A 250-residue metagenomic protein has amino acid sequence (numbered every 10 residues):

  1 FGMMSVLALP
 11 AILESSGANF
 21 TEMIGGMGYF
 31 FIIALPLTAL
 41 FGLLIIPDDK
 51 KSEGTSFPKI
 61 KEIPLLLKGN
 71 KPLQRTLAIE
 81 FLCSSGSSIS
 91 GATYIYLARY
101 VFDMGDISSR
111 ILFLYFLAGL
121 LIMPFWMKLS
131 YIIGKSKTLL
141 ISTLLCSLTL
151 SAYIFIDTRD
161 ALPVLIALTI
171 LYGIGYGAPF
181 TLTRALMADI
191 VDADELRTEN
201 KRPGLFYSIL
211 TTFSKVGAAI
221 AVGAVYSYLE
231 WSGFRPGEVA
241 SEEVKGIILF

Functional and structural regions predicted by a protein language model:
F1-I95, R99-M104, I247-F250: Intracellular loop-helix junctions on the cytosolic face of multi-pass helical membrane proteins
G2-E22, A218-V244: Transmembrane alpha-helix termini and helix-breaking/packing motifs in multi-pass membrane transporters
P10, L121-K137: Helix-to-loop junctions at the C-terminal end of transmembrane segments in multipass secondary transporters
F116-P124, G177, T181, A219: Residue-level signature of mid-helix packing/kink "hotspots" within the transmembrane helices of 12-pass Major
Y131-L145, E195-R202: Cytoplasmic membrane-interface "Motif A"-like loop-to-helix N-cap segments of 12-TM Major Facilitator Superfamily
L144-D160: C-terminal ends and interior cores of transmembrane alpha-helices in multi-pass membrane transporters/permeases
L162-L182, L186: Hydrophobic core of transmembrane alpha-helices in multi-pass small-molecule transporters, especially MFS/SLC-type
T198-S232: A late C-terminal transmembrane helix in Major Facilitator Superfamily
